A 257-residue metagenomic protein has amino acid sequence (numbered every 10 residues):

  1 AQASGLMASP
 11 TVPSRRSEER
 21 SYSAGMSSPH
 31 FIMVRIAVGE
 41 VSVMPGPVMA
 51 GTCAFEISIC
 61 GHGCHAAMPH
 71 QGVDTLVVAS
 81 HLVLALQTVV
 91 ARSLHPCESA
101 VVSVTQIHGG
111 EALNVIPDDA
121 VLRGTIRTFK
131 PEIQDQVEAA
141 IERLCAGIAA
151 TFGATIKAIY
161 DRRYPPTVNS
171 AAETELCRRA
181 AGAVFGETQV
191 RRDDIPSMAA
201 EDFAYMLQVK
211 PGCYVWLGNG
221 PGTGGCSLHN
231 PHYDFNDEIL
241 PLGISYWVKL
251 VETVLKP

Functional and structural regions predicted by a protein language model:
A1, P13, Y22-P117, A200-E201: Histidine/acidic-residue-rich, glycine-tolerant segments that coordinate divalent metal ions
S4, A8, V77-P257: Metal-dependent amide/peptide-bond hydrolase catalytic core, centered on the "pita-bread" metallohydrolase fold
T11, R15-S17: Intrinsically disordered, low-complexity segments enriched in glycine and mixed charged residues
